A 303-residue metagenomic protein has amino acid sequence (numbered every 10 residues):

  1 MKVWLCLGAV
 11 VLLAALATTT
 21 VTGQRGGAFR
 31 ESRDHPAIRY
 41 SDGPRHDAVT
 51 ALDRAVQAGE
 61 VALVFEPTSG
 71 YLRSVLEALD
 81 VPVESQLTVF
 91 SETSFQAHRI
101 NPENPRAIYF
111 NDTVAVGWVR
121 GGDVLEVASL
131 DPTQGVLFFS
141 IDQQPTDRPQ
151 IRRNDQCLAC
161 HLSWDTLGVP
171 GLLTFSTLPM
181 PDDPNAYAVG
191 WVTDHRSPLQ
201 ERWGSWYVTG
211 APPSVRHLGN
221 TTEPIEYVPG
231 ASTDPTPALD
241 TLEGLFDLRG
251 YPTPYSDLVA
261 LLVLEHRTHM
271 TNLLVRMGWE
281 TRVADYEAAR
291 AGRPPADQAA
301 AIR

Functional and structural regions predicted by a protein language model:
M1-W4: Positively charged n-region of N-terminal signal peptides that target proteins for export
L7-A17: Bacterial N-terminal signal peptides
T19-G23: Sec/Tat signal peptide C-region and signal peptidase I cleavage site
Q24, N111, G117-R303: Sequence context surrounding c-type heme c attachment/ligation sites in exported
G26-G122: N-terminal alpha-helical interaction blocks
